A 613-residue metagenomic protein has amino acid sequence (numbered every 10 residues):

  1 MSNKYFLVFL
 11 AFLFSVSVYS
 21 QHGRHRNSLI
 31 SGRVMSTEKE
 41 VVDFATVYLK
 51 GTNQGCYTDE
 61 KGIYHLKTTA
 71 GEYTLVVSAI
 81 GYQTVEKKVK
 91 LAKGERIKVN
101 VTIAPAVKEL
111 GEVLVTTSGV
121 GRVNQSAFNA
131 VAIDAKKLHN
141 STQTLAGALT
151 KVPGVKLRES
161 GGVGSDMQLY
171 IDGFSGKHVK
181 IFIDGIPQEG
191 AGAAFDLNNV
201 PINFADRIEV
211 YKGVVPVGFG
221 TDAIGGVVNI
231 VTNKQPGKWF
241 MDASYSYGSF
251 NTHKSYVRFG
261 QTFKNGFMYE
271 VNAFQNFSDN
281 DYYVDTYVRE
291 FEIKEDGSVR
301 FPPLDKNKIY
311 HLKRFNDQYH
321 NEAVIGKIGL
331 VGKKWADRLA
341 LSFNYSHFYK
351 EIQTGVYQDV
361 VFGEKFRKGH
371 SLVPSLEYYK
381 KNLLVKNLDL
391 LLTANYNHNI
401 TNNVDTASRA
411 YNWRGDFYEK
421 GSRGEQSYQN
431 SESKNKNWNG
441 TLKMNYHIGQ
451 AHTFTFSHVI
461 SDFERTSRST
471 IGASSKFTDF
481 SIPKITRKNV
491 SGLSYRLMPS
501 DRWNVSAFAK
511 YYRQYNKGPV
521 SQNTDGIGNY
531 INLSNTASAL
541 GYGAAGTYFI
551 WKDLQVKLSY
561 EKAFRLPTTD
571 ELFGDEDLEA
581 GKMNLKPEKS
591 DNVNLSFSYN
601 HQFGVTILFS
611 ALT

Functional and structural regions predicted by a protein language model:
H25, R33-E38, T46-K50, S78-Y82 (+2 more regions): Short, acidic, small-residue-rich periplasmic hinge/interaction motif at the N-terminus of Gram-negative outer-membrane
N53-I63: Short, acidic Ser/Thr/Gly-rich low-complexity loop/linker segments typical of extracellular and cell-surface proteins
Y64-K67, H178, I186-G213: Short acidic/polar hinge/loop motifs at secondary-structure boundaries that mediate gating or recognition
R96-T102, L145-A148, S165-Y170, F182 (+5 more regions): N-terminal periplasmic accessory domains that precede and gate Gram-negative outer-membrane beta-barrel machines
A146-P187: Extracytoplasmic beta-strand/coil segments of soluble accessory domains associated with Gram-negative outer-membrane
K180, E209-Y211, V227-N233, F240-S249 (+5 more regions): Predominantly transmembrane beta-strands of Gram-negative outer membrane beta-barrel pores used for transport
G237, S246, T262-Y357: Periplasmic-side early beta-strands and strand-to-turn transitions of outer-membrane beta-barrels
I325-F348, R367-G526, I531-E561, F597 (+1 more regions): Face-selective signature of the C-terminal outer-membrane beta-barrel domain
